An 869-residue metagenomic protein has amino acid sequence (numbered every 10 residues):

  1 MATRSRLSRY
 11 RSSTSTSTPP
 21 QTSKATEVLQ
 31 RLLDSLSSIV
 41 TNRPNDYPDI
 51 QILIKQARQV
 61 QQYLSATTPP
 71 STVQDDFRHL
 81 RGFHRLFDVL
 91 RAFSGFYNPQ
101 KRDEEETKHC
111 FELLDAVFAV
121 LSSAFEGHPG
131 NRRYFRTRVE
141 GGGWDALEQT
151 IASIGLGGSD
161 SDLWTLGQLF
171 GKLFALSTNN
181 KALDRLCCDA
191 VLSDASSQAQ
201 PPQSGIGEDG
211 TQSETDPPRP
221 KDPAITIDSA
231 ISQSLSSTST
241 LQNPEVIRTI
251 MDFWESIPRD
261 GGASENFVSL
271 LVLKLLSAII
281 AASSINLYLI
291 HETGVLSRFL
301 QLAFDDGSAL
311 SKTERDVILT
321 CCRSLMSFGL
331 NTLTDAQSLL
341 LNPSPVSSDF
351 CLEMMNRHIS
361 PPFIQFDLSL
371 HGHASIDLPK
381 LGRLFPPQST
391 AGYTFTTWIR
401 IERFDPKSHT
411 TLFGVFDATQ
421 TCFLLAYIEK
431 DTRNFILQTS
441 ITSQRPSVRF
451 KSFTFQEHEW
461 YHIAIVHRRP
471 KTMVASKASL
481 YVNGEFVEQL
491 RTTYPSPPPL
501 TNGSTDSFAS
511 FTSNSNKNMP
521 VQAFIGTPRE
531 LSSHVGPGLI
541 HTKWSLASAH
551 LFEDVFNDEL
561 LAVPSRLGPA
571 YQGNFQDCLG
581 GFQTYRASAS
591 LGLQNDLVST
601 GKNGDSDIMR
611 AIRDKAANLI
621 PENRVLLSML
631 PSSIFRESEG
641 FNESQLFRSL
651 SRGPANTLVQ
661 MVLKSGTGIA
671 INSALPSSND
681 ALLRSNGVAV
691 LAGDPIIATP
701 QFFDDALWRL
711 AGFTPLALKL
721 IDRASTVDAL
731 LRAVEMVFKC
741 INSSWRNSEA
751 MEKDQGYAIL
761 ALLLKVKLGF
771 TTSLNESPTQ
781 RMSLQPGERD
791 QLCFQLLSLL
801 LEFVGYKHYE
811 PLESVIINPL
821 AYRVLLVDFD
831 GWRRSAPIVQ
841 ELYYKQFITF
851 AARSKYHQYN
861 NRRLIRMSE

Functional and structural regions predicted by a protein language model:
A2-R6, Y10, A25-D49, Y63-D75 (+8 more regions): Extracellular glycan-associated modules
S23-L33, K181-L186, T772, E788-Q791 (+4 more regions): Karyopherin-beta/Importin-beta family HEAT-repeat alpha-solenoid scaffold
Q61, S65, S122, G171 (+7 more regions): Structural signature of alpha-helical solenoid repeat scaffolds
R78, R85-D88, Y97-Q100, C110-A116 (+3 more regions): Helix-rich alpha-solenoid scaffolding regions
C110, S159, E265, S725-T726 (+2 more regions): Short inter-helical turns and helix N-cap capping residues of alpha-solenoid HEAT/ARM repeat scaffolds
L276, S283-L287, T699-T726, L731-E752 (+3 more regions): Extended amphipathic alpha-helical scaffold segments
